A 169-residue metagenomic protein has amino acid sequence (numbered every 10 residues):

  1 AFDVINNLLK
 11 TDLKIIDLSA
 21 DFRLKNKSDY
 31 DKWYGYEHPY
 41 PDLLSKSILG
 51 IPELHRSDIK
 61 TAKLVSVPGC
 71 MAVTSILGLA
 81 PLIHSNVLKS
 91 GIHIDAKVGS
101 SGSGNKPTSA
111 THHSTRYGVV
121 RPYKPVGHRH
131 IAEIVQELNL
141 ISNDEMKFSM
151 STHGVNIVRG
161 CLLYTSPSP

Functional and structural regions predicted by a protein language model:
A1-P125, D144: N-terminal Rossmann-like NAD(P) cofactor-binding subdomain of oxidoreductases, focused on the glycine-rich
G127-M150, L162: Oxyanion-binding "anion nests"
T152-G154: Glycine-rich "substrate-gating" loop/helix at the edge of Rossmann-like oxidoreductase active sites
N156-C161: Active-site pocket-lining segment
Y164-P169: Conserved small/polar residues in nucleotide/adenosyl-binding loops
